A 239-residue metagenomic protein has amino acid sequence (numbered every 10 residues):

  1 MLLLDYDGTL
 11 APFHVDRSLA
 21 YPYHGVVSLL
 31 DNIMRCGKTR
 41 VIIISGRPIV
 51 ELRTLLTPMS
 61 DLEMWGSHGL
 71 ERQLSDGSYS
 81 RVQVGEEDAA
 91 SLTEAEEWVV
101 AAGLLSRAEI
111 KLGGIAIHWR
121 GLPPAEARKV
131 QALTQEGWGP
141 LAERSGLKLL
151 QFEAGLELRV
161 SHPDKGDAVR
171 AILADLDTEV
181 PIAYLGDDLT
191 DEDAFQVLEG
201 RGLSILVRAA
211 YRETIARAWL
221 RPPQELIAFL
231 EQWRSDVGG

Functional and structural regions predicted by a protein language model:
M1-D16, I43, V169: Asp-based phosphoryl-transfer active-site loop
G8, M64, I117, V169 (+1 more regions): Residue-level signal for inorganic ion chemistry
Y21-K111: Active-site phosphate-binding/coordination module
R40-I42, E63, K148, A183 (+1 more regions): A structural signal for isolated positions on well-ordered beta-strands in alpha/beta enzyme cores
R47-S67, A125-G146: Substrate-recognition/cap helix-loop segment adjacent to the acidic, metal-dependent catalytic center of Asp-based
S67, L74-A90, R144, L150-T178: Substrate-recognition "cap/lid" segment bordering the active-site pocket of phosphatases
S106-P124, G146-R159: Charged, glycine-interspersed solvent-exposed loop segments at helix/strand-loop junctions that cap or gate access
G166-G239: Mg2+-dependent phosphoryl-transfer enzymes with acidic/Ser/Thr/Gly-rich catalytic loops
